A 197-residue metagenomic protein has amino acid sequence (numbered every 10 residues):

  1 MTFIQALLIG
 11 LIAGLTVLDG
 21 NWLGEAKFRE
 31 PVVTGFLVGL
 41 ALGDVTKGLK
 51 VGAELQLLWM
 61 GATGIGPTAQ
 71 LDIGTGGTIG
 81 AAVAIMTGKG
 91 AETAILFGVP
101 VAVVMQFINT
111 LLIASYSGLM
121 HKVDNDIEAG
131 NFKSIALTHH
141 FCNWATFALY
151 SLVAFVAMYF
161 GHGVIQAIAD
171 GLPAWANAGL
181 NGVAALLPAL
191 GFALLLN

Functional and structural regions predicted by a protein language model:
M1-L7, V38-L49, V83-P100, V164-G171: Helix-coil boundary and interhelical linker segments in multi-pass alpha-helical membrane proteins
M1-Q70, G74-T75: Hydrophobic transmembrane alpha-helices
L8-V17, T63, G76-A114, E128: Short helix-perturbing small/polar motifs within transmembrane alpha-helices
L11-G14, V51-L58, I65-I79, V83 (+1 more regions): Alpha-helical membrane segments and immediately flanking helix-loop junctions that form or couple to the substrate/ion
L18-W22, A26, V45, G61 (+8 more regions): Membrane-interface elements of multi-pass transporters and channels
L96-G179, A184, P188: Helix-loop-helix junctions within the multi-pass membrane cores of secondary transporters/permeases
A185-N197: Alpha-helical transmembrane anchor segments
